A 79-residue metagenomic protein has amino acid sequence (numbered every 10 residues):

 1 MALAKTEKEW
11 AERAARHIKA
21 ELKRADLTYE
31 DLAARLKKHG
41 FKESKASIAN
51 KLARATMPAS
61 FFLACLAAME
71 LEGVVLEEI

Functional and structural regions predicted by a protein language model:
M1-T28, V74: A short, Lys/Arg-rich alpha-helix, primarily the initiator
D31, S47, V75: Residues in the helix-turn-helix
L32-L36: Short alpha-helical "recognition helix" segments of helix-turn-helix
K38-T56: Recognition helix of helix-turn-helix/homeodomain-like DNA-binding domains that insert into the DNA major groove
M57-L76: DNA major-groove recognition helix of helix-turn-helix/homeodomain DNA-binding modules
